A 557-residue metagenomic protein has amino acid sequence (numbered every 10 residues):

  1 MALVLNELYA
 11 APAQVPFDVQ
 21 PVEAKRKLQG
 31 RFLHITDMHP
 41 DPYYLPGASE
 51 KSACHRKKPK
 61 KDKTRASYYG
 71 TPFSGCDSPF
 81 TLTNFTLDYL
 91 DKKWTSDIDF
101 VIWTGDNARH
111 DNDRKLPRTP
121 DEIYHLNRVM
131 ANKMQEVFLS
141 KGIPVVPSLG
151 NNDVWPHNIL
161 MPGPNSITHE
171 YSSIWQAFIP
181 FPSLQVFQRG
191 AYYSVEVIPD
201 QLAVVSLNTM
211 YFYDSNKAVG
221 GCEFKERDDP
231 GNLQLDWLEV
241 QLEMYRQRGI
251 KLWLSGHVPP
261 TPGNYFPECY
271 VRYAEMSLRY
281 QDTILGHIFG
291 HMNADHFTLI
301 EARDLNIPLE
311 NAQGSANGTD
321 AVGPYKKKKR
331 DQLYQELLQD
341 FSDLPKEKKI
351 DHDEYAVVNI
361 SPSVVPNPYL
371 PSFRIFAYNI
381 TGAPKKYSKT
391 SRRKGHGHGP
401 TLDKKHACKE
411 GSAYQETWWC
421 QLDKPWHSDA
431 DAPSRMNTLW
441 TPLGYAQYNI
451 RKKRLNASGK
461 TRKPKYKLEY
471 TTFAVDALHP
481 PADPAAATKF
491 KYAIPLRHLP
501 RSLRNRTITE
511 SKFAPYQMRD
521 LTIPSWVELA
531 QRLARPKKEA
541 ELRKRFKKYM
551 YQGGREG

Functional and structural regions predicted by a protein language model:
M1-W103, I167-A203, Y211-M244, D295-G557: Metal-dependent phosphoesterase/phosphodiesterase active-site architecture
H34-T36, D99-D106, P144-G150, W253-H257 (+2 more regions): Active-site neighborhood of phospho(di)ester-bond hydrolases with catalytic His/Asp-centered motifs
P42, R109-N112, P147-H157, D214 (+3 more regions): Active-site environment of divalent metal-dependent phosphoester hydrolases
R65-M161: Core catalytic region of metal-dependent phosphoesterases/phosphodiesterases, especially metallo-beta-lactamase-like
L90-K93, K133-P144, M244-Q247, R279-T283 (+1 more regions): A structural motif corresponding to the C-terminal end of an alpha-helix and its immediate exit/capping segment
T104, Q241-P262: Short acidic, glycine-rich surface-loop motifs adjacent to enzyme active sites
P120-N132, G231-E239, E268-Y273: Well-ordered, non-membrane alpha-helical segments in soluble/globular domains
E122-V137, S166-Q185, A274-L278, L285: Acidic, His- and aromatic-enriched active-site or binding-groove loops in soluble protein domains that engage sugars
